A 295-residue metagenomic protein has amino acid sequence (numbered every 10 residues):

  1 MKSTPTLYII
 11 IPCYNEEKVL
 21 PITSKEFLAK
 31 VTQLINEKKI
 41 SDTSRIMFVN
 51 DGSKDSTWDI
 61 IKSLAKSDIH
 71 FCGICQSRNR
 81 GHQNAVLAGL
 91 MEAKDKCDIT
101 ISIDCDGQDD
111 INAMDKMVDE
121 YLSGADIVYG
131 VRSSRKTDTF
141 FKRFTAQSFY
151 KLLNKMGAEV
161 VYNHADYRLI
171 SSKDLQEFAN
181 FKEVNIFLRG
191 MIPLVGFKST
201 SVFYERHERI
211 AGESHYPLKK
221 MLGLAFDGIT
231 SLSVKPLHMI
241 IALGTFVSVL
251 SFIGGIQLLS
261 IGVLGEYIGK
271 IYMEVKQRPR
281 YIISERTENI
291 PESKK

Functional and structural regions predicted by a protein language model:
M1-S3, F187-K295: Hydrophobic helical membrane-anchoring modules
M1-T137: Structured catalytic core of nucleotide-sugar glycosyltransferases
K2-T4, S41, Y162, I170 (+1 more regions): A generic fold-level signal
K39-T43, G73, V128-G130, V161-H164 (+3 more regions): Short, hydrophobic secondary-structure boundary micro-motifs
Q76-E92, I99, Q108-L188, H207-F226: Acceptor/aglycone-binding surface of glycosyltransferases and processive sugar-polymer synthases
